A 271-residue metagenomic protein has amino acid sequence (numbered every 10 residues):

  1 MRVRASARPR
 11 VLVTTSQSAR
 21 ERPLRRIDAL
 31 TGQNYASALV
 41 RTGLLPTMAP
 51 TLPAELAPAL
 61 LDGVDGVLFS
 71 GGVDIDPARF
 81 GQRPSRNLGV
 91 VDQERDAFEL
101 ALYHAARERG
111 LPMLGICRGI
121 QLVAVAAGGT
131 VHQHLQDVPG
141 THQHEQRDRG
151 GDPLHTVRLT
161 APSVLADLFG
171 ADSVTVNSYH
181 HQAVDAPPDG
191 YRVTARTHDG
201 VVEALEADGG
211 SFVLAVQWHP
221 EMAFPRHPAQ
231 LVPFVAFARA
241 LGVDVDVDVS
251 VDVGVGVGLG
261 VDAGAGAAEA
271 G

Functional and structural regions predicted by a protein language model:
M1-L114, V125, H132, Q136-L168 (+5 more regions): N-terminal beta1-alpha1 cap of cysteine-dependent amidohydrolase-like domains
C117: Conserved G/P- and acidic residue-centered "switch" motifs that form tight phosphate/ATP-binding loops in soluble
I120: The feature captures the ABC ATPase H-loop/switch
S178: Short, basic/aromatic recognition patches
L214-Q217: Active-site-proximal beta-strand elements of phosphoester/diester hydrolases
